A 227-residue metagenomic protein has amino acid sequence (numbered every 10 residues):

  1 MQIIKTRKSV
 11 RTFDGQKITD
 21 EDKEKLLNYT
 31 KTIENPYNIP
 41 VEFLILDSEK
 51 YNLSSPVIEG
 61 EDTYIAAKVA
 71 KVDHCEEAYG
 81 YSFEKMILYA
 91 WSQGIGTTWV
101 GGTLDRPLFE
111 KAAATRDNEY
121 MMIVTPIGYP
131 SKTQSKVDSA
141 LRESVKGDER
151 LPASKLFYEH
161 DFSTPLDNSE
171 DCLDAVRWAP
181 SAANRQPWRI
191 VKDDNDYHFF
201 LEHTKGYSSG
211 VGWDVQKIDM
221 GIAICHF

Functional and structural regions predicted by a protein language model:
M1-H226: Acidic, surface-exposed loops and disordered segments
